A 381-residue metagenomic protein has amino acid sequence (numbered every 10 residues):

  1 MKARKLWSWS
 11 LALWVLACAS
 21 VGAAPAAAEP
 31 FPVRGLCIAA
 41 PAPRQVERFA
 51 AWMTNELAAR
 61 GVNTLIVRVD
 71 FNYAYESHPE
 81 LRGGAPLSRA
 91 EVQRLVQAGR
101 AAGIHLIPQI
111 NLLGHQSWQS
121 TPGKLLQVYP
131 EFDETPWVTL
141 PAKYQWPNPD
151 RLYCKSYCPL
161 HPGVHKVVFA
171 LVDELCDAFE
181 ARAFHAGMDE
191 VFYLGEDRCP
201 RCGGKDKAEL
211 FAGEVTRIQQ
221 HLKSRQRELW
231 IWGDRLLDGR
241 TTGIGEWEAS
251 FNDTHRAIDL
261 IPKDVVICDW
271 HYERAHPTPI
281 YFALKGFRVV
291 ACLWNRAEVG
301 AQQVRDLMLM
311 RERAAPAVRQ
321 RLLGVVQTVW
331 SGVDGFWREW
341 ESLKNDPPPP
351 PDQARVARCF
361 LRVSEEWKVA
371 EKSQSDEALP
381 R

Functional and structural regions predicted by a protein language model:
M1-K5: N-terminal secretory signal peptides that target proteins for export/translocation
L6-W9, G114: Intrinsically disordered and other compositionally biased segments
S8-S20: Bacterial N-terminal signal peptides
A24-N55, A59-R60, T64, T135-V138 (+7 more regions): N-terminal hydrophobic targeting/anchoring segments and the immediately downstream early-domain regions of hydrolases
G35-F251, A257-I261, V265: Aromatic-lined carbohydrate-binding surfaces of glycoside hydrolases
N63, A178, P200-R362: Catalytic-core regions of glycoside hydrolase
R355-R381: Carbohydrate-binding surfaces of carbohydrate-active enzymes
